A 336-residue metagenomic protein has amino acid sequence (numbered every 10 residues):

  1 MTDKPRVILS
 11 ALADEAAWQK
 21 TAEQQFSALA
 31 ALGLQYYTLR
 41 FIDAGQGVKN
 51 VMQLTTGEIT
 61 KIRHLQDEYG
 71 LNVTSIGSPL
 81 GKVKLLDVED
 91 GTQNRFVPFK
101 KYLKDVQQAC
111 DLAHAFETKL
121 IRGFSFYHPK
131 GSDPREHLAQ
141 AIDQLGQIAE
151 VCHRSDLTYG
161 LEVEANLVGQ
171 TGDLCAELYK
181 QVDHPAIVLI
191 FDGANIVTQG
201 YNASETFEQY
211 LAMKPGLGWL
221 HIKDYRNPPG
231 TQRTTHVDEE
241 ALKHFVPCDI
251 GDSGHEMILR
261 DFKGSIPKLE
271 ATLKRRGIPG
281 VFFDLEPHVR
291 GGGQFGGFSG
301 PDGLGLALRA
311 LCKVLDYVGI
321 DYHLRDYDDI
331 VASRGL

Functional and structural regions predicted by a protein language model:
T2-S10, W18-Q35, D67, G172-L336: Histidine-acidic metal/acid-base catalytic patches
L12-D14, A28, L32-T56, G77: N-terminal substrate-binding region of glycoside hydrolase catalytic domains
E15-A17, F41-D43, P79-K82, S125-P129 (+4 more regions): Active-site-proximal loop/turn and secondary-structure-junction residues that shape catalytic pockets, frequently
Q19, E23, A28, E68 (+2 more regions): Active-site acidic/histidine proton-transfer and metal-coordination neighborhood in alpha/beta enzyme cores
Q19-E23, N50-H64, K101: Aromatic- and glycine-enriched glycan-recognition loops and surfaces that form the carbohydrate-binding subsites
T38-L39, V73-S78, T118-S125, T158-E162 (+1 more regions): Short beta-strand segments at enzyme active-site cores
D43-T56, L80-L103, S125-H137, T235-V246 (+1 more regions): Surface-exposed, active-site-proximal loop segments in enzymatic domains
T56-S78, A141-S155, Y179-V182, S253-R260: Alpha-helix-loop-beta-strand connector modules within alpha/beta enzyme cores
